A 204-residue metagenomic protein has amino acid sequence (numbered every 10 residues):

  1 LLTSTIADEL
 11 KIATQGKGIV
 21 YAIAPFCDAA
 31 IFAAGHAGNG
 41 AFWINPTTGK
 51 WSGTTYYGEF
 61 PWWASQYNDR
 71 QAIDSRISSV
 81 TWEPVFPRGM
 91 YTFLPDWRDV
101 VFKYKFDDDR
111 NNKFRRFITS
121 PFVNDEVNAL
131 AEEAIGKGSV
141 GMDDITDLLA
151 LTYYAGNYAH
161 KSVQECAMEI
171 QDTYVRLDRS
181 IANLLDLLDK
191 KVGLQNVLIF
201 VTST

Functional and structural regions predicted by a protein language model:
L1-I145, Y154-K161: His/Asp/Glu-rich, glycine-adjacent segments that coordinate divalent cations and/or stabilize oxyanion chemistry on
N111-N112, E165, R179, V192: N-terminal targeting/docking segments
I118, F122, K161-V175, F200: Alpha-helix capping and helix-loop boundary segments enriched in small/acidic/polar residues
L148-T152, F200: Structural motif
L151-Y154, A167: Mobile, glycine-rich extracellular loop/lid and propeptide segments that shape or gate substrate/ligand access
Y158-A159, C166, A182-N183: Terminal, contiguous helix-loop blocks that mediate binding/assembly
R176-T204: Metal-dependent active-site segment of extracytoplasmic phospho-/sulfohydrolases and closely related
